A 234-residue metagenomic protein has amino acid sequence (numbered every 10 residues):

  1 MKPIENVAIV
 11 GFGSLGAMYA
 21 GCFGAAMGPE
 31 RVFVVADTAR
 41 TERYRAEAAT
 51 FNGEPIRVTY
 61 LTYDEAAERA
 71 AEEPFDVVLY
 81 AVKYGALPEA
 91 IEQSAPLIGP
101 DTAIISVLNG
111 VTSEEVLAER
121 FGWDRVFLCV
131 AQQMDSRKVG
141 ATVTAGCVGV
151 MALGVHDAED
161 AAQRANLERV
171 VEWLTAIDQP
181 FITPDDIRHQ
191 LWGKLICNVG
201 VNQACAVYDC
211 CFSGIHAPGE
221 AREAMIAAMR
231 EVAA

Functional and structural regions predicted by a protein language model:
M1-R57: NAD(P)+-binding Rossmann beta1-loop-alpha1 motif at the extreme N-terminus of oxidoreductases
I4-E5, D76, G149: Nucleotide donor/acceptor-binding cores
A8, V32-F33, I105, F127 (+1 more regions): A structural signal for isolated positions on well-ordered beta-strands in alpha/beta enzyme cores
I9, V34-V35, Y80-A81, S106-V107 (+2 more regions): Active-site-adjacent beta-strand anchor residues
Y19, P96-L97, R120-R125, G140-A234: Internal alpha-helical scaffold of NAD(P)-dependent oxidoreductase catalytic cores
A36-T38, D64, L108, V130-Q132 (+3 more regions): Residues at the C-termini of beta-strands that transition into short coil/loop
A39, N109-V111, V130-D135, I187-L191 (+1 more regions): Glycine-rich beta-alpha junction loops
E54-T142: Rossmann-like NAD(P)(H) cofactor-binding subdomain of soluble oxidoreductases
